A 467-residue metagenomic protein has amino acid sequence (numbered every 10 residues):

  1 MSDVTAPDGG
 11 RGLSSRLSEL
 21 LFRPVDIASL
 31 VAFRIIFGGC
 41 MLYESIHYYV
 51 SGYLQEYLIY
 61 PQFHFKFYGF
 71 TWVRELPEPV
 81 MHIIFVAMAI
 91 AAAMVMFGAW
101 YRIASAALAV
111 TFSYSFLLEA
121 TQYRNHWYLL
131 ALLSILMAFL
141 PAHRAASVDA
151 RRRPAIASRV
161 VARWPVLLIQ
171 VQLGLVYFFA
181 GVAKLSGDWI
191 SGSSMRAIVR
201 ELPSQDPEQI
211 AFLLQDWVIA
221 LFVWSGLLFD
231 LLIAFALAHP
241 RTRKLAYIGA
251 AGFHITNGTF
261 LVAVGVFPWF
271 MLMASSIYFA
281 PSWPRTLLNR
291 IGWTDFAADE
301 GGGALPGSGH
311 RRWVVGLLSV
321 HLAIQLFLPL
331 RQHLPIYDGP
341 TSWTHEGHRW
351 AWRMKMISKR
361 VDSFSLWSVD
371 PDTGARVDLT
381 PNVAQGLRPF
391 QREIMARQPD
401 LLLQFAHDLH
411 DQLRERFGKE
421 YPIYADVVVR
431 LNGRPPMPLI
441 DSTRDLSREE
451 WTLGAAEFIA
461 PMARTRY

Functional and structural regions predicted by a protein language model:
S2-Y467: Alpha-helical membrane-anchoring segments
